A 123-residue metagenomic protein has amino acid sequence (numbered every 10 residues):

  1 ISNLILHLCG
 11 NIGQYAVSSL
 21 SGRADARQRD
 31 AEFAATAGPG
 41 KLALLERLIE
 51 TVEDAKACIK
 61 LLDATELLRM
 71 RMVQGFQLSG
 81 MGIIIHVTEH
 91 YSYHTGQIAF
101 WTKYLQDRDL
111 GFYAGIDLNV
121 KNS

Functional and structural regions predicted by a protein language model:
I1-E32, V73-S123: Short, contiguous alpha-helical
A35-M72, L78-S92: Acidic/histidine-rich alpha-helical segments that form the ligand environment of transition-metal centers
